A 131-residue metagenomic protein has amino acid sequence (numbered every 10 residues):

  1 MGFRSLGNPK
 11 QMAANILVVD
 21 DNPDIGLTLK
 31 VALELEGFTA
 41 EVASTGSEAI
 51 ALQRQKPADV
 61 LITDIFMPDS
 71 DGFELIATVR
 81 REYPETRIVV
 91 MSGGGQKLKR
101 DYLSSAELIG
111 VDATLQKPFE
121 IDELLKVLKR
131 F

Functional and structural regions predicted by a protein language model:
M1-N15, E120-F131: Non-catalytic signal-transmission and effector/linker regions of two-component phosphorelay proteins
P23-E41: Two-component/phosphorelay signaling modules centered on CheY-like receiver
S44-E48, D71-E74: Acidic catalytic/metal-coordinating carboxylates
A51, F73-P84: Short amphipathic alpha-helix used as the core "switch/output" element in two-component signaling
D64: Active-site residues of response regulator receiver
M67: Receiver (REC) domain active-site loop signature in two-component systems and cognate sites in sensor histidine kinases
E74, G95-L115, D122, K126: Alpha4 helix (beta4-alpha4-beta5 surface) of REC/receiver domains from two-component response regulators
M91-G93: Hydrophobic/aromatic residues positioned on beta-strands within the core alpha/beta folds
